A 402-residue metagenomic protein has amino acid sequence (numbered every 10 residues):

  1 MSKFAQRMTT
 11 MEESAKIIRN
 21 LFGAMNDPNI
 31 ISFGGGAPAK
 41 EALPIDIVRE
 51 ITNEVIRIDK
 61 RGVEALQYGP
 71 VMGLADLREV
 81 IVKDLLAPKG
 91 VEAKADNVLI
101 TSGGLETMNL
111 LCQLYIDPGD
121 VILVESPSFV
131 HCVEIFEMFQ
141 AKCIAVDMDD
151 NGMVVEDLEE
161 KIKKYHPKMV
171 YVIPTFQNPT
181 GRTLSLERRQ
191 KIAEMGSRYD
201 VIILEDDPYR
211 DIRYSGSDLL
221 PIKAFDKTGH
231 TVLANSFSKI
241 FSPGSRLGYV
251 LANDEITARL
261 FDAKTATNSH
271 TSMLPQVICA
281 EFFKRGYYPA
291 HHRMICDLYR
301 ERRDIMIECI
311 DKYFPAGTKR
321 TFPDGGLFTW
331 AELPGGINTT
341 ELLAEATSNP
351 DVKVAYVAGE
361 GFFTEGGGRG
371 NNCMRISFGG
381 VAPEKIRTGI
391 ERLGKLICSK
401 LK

Functional and structural regions predicted by a protein language model:
M1-S2, P350, E365-K402: PLP-dependent enzyme catalytic core of the Aspartate aminotransferase-like
T9-G103, K284, A355, K400-K402: N-terminal small-domain helix-loop-helix segment of the aminotransferase-like
R57-D200, L204, R210-T228, Y299 (+2 more regions): Conserved core of the PLP fold type I
D76, R259-D262, R293-I305, T388 (+1 more regions): A non-catalytic, amphipathic alpha-helix used as a structural packing/dimerization or gating element in enzyme scaffolds
K94-A95, Y313, F322-G326: Short Gly/Ser/Thr- and Asp/Glu-enriched loop/turn motifs at secondary-structure junctions
A224-D297: Conserved core segment of the aminotransferase class I/II
D297-I307, K319-L333, L342: Conserved glycine-rich beta-strand-loop-beta hairpin in the small C-terminal domain of fold type I
